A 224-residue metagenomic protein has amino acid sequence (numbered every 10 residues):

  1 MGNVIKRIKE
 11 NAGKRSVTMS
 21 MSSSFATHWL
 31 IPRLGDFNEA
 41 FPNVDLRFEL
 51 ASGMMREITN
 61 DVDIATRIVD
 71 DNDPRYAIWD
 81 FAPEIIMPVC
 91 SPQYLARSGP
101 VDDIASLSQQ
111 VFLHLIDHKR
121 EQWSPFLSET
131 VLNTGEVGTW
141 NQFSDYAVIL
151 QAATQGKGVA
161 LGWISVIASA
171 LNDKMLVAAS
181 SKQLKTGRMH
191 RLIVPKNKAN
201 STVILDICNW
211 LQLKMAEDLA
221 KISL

Functional and structural regions predicted by a protein language model:
M1-S20: Short helix-loop hinge/linker segments at domain boundaries
K14-P74: Central regulatory/effector-binding core of bacterial HTH transcription factors
T18-S20, A65, L113, A160 (+1 more regions): Short, well-ordered beta-strand segments
N43, I164-V177, S181-L224: C-terminal effector-binding regulatory domain of bacterial HTH transcription factors
E49-Q142: Acidic, Gly/Pro-rich loop/turn segments at junctions of secondary structure
G53, V148-L150, I167: Short, hydrophobic alpha-helical packing/hinge segments within bilobed ligand-binding/sensory domains
E57, L107, Q151-G156, L171 (+1 more regions): Hydrophobic residues within well-ordered alpha-helices
I64-R67, G158-G162, A178-A179: Paired acidic/hydrophobic, glycine-rich loop segments that form the ligand-binding mouth/hinge of periplasmic-binding
